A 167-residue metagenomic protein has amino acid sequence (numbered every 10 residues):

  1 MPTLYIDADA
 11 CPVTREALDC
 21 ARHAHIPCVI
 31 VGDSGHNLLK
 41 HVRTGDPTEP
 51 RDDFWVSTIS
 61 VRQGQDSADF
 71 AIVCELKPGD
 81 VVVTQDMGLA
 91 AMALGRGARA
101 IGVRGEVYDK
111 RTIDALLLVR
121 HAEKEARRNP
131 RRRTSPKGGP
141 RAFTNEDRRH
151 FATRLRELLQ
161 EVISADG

Functional and structural regions predicted by a protein language model:
P2-G167: Nuclease catalytic cores that cleave nucleic-acid phosphodiester bonds, predominantly acidic two-metal-ion
